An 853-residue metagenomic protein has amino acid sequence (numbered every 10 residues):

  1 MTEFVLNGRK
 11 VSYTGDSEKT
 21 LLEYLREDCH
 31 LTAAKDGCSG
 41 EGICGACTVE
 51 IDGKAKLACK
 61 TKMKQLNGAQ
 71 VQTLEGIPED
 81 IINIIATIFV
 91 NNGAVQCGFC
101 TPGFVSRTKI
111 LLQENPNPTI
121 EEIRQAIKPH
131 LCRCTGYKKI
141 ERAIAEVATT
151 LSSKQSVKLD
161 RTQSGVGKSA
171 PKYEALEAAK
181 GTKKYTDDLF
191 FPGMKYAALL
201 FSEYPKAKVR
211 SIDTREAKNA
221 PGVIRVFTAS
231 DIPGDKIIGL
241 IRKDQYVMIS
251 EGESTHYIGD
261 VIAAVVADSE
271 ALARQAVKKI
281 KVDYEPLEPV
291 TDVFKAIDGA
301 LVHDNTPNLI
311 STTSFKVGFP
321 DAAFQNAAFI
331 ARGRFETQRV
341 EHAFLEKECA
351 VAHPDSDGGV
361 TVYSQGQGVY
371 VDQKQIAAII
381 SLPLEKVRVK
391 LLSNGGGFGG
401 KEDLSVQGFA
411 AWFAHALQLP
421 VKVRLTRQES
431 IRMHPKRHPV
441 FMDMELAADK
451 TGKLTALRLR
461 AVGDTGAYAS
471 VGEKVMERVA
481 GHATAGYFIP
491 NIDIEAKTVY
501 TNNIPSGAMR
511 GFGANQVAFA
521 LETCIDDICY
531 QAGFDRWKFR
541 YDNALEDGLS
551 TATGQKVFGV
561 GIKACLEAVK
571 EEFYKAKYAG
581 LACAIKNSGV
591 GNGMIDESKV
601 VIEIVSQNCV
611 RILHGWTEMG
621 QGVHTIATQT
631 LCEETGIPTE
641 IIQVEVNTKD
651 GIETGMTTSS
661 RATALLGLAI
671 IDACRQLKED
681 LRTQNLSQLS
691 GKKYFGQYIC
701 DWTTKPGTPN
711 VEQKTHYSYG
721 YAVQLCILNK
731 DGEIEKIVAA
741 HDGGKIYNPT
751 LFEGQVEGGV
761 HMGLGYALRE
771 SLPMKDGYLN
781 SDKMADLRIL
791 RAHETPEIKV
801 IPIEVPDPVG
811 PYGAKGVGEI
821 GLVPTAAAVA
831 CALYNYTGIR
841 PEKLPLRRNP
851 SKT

Functional and structural regions predicted by a protein language model:
M1-K158, N592, R788: Signature of N-terminal electron-transfer/Fe-S-associated modules in redox systems
S39, K139, I144-K195, I232-K236 (+10 more regions): Cofactor-centric catalytic regions
A148-S311, I330, A416: Flexible, low-hydrophobicity surface segments
P383-K386, K450-T451, W537-K538, P638-Q643: Short acidic capping loops at alpha-helix termini that bridge into adjacent secondary structure
E473-Q516, S598, V605, E634-I641 (+3 more regions): Internal glycine-rich alpha/beta core junctions
L833: N-terminal cationic and glycine-rich segments that engage phosphates or anionic surfaces
